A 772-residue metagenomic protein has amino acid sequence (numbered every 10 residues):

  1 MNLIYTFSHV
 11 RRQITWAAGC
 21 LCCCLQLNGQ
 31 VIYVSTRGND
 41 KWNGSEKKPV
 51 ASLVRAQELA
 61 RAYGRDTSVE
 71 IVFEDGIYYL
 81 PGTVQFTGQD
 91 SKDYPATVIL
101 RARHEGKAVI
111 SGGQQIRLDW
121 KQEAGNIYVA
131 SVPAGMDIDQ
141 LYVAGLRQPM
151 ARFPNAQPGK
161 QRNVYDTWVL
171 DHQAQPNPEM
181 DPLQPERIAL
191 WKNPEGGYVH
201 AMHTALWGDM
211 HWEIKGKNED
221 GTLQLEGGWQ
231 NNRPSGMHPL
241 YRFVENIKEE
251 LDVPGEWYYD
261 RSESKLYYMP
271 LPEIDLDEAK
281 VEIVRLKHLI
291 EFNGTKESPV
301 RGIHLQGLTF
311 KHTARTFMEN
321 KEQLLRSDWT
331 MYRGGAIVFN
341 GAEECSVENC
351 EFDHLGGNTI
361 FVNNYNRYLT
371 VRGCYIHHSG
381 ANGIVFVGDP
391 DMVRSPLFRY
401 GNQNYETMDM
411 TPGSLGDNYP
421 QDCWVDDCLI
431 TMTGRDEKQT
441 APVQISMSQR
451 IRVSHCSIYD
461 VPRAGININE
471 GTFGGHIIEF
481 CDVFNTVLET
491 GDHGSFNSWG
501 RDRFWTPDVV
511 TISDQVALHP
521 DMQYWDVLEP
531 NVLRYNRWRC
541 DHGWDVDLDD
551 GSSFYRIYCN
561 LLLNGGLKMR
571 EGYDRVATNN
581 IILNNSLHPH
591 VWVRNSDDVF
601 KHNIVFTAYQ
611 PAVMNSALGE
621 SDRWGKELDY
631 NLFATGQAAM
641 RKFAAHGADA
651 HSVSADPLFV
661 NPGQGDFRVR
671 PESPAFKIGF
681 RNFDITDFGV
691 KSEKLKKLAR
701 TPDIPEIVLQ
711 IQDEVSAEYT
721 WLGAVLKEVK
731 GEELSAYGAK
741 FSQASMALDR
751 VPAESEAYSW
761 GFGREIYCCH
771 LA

Functional and structural regions predicted by a protein language model:
M1-V31: Bacterial Sec-dependent N-terminal signal peptides
Q30, T67-V69, G76, G82 (+24 more regions): The right-handed parallel beta-helix/beta-solenoid scaffold, focusing on the short coil/turn and N-cap positions
V31-D353, M392-S414, G665-D666, F676-Q710: Extracellular polysaccharide-degrading/modifying enzymes targeting complex plant/algal/animal polysaccharides
V72, Y79, Q85, I99-R101 (+24 more regions): Extracellular beta-strand solenoid repeats
P81-Q89, P95, I99, F554-Q664: Predominantly extracellular beta-rich ligand-binding scaffolds that present long acidic/polar faces for carbohydrate
G82-T83, K287, A314-N320, G356-V362 (+12 more regions): Short glycine/acidic-rich loop motifs that flank beta-strands on beta-rich extracellular proteins
R301-H312, E343-G357, R367-A381, V393-T411 (+10 more regions): Right-handed parallel beta-helix
A699-A772: C-terminal recognition in membrane/secretory proteostasis and scaffolding
